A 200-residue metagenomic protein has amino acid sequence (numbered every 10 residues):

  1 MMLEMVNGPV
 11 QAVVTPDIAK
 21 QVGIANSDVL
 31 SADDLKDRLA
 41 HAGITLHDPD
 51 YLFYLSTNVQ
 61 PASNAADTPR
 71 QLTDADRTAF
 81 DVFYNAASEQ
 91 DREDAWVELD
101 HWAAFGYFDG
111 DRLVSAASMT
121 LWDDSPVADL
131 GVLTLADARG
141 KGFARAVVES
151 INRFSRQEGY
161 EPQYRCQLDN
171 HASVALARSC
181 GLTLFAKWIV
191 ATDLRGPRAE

Functional and structural regions predicted by a protein language model:
M1-D76: Acyl-donor-binding surface of acyltransferase catalytic domains
V10-P16, S155-Q167: Conserved GNAT acetyl-CoA-binding A-motif
Q21-A25, P126, K141-G142: A short, polar/proline- and glycine-enriched secondary-structure boundary/capping micro-motif
L46-L55, T183-R198: Conserved catalytic-core motifs of GNAT/GCN5-like acyltransferases
Y84-V97, W102: Short, basic/aromatic recognition patches
W96-A103, F108-V127, G131-L135: A conserved beta-strand-loop-helix scaffold within acyl/acetyltransferase catalytic domains
L130, T134, G140-Q157, V174-S179: Conserved acetyl-CoA-binding loop-helix of GNAT-fold acetyltransferases
Y164-V174, R178, T183, A191-R195: Conserved beta-strand-loop-alpha-helix junction that forms the acyl-donor binding cleft
